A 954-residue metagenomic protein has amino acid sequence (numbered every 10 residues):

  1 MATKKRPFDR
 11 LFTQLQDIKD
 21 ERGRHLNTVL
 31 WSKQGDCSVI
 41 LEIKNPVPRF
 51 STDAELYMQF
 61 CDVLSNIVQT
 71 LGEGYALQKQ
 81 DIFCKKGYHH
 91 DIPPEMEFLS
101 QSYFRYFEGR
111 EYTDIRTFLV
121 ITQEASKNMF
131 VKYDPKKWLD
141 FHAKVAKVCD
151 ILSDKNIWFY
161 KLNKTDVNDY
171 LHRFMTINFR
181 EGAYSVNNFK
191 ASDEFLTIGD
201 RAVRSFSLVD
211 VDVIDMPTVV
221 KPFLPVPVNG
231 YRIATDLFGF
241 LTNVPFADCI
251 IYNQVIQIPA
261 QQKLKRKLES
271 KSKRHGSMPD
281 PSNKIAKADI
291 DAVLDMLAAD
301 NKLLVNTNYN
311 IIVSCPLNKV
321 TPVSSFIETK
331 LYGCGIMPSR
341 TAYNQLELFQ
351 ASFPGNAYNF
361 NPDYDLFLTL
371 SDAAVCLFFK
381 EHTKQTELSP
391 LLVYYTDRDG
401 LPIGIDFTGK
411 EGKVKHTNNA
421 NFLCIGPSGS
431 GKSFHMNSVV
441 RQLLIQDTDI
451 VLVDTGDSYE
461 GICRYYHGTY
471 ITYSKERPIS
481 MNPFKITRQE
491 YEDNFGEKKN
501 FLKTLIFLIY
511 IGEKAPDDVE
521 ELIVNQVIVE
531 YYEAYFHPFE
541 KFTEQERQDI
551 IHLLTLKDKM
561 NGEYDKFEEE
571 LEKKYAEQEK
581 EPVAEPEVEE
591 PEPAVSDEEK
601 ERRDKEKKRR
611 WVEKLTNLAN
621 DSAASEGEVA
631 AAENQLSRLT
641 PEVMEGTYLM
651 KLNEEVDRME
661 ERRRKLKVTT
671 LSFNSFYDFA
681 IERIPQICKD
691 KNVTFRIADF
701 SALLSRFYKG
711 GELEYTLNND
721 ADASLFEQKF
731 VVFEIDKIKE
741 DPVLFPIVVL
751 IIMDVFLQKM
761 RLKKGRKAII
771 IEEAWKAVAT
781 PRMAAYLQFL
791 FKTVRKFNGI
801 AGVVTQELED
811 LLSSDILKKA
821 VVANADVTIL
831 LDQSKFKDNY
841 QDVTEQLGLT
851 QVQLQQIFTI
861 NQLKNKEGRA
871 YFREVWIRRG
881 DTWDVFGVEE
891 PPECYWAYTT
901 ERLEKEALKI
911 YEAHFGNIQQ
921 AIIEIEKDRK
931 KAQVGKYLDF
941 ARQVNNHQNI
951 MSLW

Functional and structural regions predicted by a protein language model:
M1-E381: Extended, folded cores of ATP/NTP-driven motor/assembly subunits in large transport and secretion machines
A2-L15, D169, R173-S277, N344-K380 (+8 more regions): C-terminal regions of RecA-like/P-loop NTPase motor modules
Y57-T70, M337, F349-I403, G409 (+7 more regions): P-loop NTPase motor domains
R398, K410-N419: Phosphate-binding P-loop
C424: Hydrophobic anchor at the beta1->P-loop junction of P-loop NTPases
K432: Conserved lysine of the Walker
H435: Hydrophobic positions on the alpha1 helix immediately C-terminal to the Walker A/P-loop
Q442-V451: Post-Walker A helix-loop "phosphate-sensing" segment adjacent to the P-loop in P-loop NTPases
